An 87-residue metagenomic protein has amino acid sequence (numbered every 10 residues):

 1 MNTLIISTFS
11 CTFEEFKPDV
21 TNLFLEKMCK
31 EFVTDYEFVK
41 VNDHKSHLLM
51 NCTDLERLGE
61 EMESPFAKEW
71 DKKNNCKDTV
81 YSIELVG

Functional and structural regions predicted by a protein language model:
M1-W70, D78-G87: Short S/T/G/P-rich N-terminal loop/turn motif that feeds into the first structured element of a domain
